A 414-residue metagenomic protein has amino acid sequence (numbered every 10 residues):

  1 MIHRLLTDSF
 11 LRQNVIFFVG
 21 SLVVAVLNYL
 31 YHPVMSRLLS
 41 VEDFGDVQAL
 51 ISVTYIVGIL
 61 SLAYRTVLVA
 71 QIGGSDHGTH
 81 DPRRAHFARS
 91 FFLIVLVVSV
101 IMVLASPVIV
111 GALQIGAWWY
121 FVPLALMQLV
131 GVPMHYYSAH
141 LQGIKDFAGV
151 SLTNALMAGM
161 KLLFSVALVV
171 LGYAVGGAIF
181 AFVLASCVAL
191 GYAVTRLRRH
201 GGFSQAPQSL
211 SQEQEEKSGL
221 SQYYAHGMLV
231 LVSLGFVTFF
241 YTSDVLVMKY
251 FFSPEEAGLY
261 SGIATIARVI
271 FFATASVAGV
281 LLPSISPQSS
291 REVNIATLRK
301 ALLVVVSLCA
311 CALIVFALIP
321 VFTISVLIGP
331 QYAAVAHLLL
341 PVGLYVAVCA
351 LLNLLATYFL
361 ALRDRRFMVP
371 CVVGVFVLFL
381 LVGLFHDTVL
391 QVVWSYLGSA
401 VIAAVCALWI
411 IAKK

Functional and structural regions predicted by a protein language model:
M1-V26, R196-L197, Q212-V230, A407-K414: N-terminal membrane topogenesis motif
S9-R65, V103, M228-P254: Signature of the first transmembrane helix
R12-V24, A49-L50, T54, G58-P107 (+2 more regions): Membrane-water interface segments that mark the loop-to-transmembrane alpha-helix transition
V41, V108-L124, P254-E255, A317-A347: Interfacial segments at transmembrane-helix termini and the short loops linking adjacent helices
I51-S61, V237, Y260-G279, A312 (+1 more regions): Transmembrane helix-bundle signature of multi-pass secondary active exporters and lipid flippases
S61-G78, G143, I263, A267-R291 (+1 more regions): Helix-loop junctions and terminal segments of transmembrane helices in multi-pass membrane transport/translocation
F121-V122, S151-G201, L390-K413: Hydrophobic alpha-helical transmembrane segments
V130-L152, P287, L344-P370: Membrane-interface junctions at transmembrane-helix termini in multi-pass inner-membrane proteins
